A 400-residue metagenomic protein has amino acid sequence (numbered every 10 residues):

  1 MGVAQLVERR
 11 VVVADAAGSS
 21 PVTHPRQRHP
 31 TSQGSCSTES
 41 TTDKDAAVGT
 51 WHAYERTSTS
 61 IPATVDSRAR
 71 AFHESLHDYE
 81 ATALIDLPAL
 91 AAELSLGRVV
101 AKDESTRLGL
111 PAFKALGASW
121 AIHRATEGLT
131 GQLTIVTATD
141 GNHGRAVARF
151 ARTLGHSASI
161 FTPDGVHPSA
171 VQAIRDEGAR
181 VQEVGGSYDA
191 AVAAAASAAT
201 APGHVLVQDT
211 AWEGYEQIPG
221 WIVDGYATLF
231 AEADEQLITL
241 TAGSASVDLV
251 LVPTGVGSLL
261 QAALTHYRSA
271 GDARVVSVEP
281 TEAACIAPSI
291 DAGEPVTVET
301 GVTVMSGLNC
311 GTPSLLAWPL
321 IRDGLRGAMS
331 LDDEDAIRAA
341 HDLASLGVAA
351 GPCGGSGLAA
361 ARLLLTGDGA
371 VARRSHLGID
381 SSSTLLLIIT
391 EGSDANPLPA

Functional and structural regions predicted by a protein language model:
M1-Q5, G18, G34: Short, positively charged low-complexity motifs
L6-V7, T23-P25: Intrinsically disordered, low-complexity regions enriched in serine, threonine, proline and polar/charged residues
E8-R10, A14, G18-S20: Short linear/disordered segments characteristic of secreted peptide precursors and small low-complexity proteins
R10, Q33-A400: PLP-dependent amino-acid enzyme catalytic core
H29-P30: N-terminal, intrinsically disordered charge-dense segments
